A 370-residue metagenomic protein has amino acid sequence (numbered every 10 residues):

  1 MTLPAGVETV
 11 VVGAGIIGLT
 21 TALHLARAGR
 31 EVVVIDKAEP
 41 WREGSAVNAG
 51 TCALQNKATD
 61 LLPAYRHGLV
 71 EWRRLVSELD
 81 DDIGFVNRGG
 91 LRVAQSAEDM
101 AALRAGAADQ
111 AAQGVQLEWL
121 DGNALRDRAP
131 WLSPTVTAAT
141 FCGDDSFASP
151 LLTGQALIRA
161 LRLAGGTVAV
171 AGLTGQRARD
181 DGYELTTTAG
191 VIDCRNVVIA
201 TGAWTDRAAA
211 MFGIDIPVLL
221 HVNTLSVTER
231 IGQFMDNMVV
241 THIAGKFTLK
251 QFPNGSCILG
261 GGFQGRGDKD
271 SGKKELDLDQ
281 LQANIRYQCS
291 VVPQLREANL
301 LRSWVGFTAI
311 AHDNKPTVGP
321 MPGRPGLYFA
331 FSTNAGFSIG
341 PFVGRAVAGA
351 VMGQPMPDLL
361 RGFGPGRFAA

Functional and structural regions predicted by a protein language model:
V7-V33: N-terminal Rossmann-like FAD-binding beta1-loop-alpha1 element of flavoenzymes
A26-A46: Glycine-rich FAD pyrophosphate-binding loop
R42, V191-D236: Central helical "cap/lid" subdomain
A49-R128, K246-T248, Y287-Q288: Dinucleotide-binding Rossmann-like beta1-alpha1 core, especially the glycine-rich loop that anchors the ADP
I83-R92, E118-G122, R126-A164, G265-D270 (+2 more regions): Helix-loop-beta segment of a Rossmann-like dinucleotide-binding subdomain
T140-R195: Helical element adjacent to the flavin cofactor pocket in flavoenzyme catalytic cores
R230-G326: Active-site lid/adjacent beta-loop-alpha segment flanking the redox-cofactor pocket in flavoenzymes
S290-A370: C-terminal catalytic lobe of FAD-dependent flavoproteins
